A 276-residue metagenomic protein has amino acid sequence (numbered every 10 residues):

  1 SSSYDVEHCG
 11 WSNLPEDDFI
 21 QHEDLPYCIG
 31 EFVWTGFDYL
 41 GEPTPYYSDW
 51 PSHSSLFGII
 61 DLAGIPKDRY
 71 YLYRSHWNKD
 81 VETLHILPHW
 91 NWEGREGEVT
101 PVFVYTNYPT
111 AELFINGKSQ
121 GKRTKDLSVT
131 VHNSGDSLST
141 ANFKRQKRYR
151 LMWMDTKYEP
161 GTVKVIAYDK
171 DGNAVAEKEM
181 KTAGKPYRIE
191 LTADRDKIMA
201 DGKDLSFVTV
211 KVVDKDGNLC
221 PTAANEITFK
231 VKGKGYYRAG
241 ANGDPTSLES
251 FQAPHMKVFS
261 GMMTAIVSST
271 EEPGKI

Functional and structural regions predicted by a protein language model:
S1-A174: Extended substrate-binding grooves/exosites of carbohydrate-active enzymes
W92-G97, K197-S206: Short, solvent-exposed loop/linker segments at the N-terminal edge of repeated beta-sheet extracellular domains
V102-T106, I166-A167, K203-P221, I276: Beta-strand-rich structural segments
N107, L113-K125, E177-E179, L205 (+1 more regions): Short flexible loop/turn segments that cap and initiate beta-strands
V131-F143, T192, K234-S260: Low-complexity "stalk/linker" and mucin-like segments enriched in Ser/Thr/Pro/Ala/Gly
Q146-Y158, S250-E271: Short, hydrophobic beta-strand segments
Y158-T162, K203-L205, A224, S260 (+1 more regions): Extracellular Ig-like/FN3 beta-sandwich strand-entry sites
G172-G184: Edge beta-strands of extracellular beta-sandwich domains
